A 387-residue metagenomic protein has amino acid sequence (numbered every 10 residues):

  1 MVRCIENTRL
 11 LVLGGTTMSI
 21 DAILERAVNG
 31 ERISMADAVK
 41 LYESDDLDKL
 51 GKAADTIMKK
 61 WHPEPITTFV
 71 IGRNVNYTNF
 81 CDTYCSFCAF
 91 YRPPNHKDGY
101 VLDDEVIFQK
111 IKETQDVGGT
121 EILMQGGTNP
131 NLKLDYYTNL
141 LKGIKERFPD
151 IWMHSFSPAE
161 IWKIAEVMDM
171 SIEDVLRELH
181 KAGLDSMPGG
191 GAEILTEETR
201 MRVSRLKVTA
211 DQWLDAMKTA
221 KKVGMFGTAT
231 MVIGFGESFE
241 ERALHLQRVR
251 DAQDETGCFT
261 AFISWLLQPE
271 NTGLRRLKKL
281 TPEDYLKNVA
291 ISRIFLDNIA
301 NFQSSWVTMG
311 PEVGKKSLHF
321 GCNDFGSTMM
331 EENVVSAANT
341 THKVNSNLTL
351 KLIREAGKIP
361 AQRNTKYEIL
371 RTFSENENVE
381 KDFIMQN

Functional and structural regions predicted by a protein language model:
N7-R9, L13-D48, Q115, Q247 (+1 more regions): Auxiliary Fe-S-binding modules of radical SAM enzymes
G30, A54, C85, M124 (+5 more regions): Conserved, mostly hydrophobic/aromatic
G51-P93, G99-Q125, M187: N-terminal pre-triad scaffold of radical SAM enzymes
T67-R73, I122, M153-S157, M187-G189 (+4 more regions): Hydrophobic faces of well-ordered beta-strands that scaffold small-molecule active sites in alpha/beta enzyme cores
N74-N76, G127-N129, F156-K163, G191-E193 (+4 more regions): Active-site beta-loop-alpha junctions enriched in small/polar residues
G119-M217, K222-G227, F235, N301: Conserved SAM/AdoMet-binding glycine-rich loop
S171-V175, G236-R248, M309-H319: Catalytic cores of alpha/beta
